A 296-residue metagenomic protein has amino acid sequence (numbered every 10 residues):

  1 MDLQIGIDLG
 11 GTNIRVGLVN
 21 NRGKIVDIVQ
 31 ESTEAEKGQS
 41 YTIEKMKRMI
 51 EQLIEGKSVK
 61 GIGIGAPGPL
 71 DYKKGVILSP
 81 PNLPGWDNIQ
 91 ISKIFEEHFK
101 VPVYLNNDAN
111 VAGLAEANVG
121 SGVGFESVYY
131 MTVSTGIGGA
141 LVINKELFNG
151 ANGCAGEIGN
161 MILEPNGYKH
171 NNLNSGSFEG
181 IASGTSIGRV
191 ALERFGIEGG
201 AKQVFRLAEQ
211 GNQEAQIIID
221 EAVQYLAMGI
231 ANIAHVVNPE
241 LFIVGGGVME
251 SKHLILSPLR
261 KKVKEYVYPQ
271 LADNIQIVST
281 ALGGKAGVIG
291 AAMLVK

Functional and structural regions predicted by a protein language model:
M1-G61, D71-V76, K93-V103, A115-E126 (+1 more regions): ATP-binding/phosphotransfer module of carbohydrate and carboxylate kinases, centering on a glycine-rich
V29-E31, P81, A151: Short hydrophobic alpha-helix segments
S32-E34, G85-W86, A155-E157: A short acidic/small-residue loop/turn micro-motif
P67-L70, S134-G136, V248: Short glycine-rich anion-binding loops that position phosphate/pyrophosphate groups of nucleotides and phosphorylated
I77-W86: A charged helix-plus-loop insertion that forms the helical arch/lid used to bind and gate nucleic-acid substrates
L105-A109: Short loop/edge segments at beta-strand edges and connector loops that shape dinucleotide/nucleotide cofactor-binding
V123-S177: Glycine-rich phosphate-binding loop of actin/hexokinase-like ATP-binding domains
